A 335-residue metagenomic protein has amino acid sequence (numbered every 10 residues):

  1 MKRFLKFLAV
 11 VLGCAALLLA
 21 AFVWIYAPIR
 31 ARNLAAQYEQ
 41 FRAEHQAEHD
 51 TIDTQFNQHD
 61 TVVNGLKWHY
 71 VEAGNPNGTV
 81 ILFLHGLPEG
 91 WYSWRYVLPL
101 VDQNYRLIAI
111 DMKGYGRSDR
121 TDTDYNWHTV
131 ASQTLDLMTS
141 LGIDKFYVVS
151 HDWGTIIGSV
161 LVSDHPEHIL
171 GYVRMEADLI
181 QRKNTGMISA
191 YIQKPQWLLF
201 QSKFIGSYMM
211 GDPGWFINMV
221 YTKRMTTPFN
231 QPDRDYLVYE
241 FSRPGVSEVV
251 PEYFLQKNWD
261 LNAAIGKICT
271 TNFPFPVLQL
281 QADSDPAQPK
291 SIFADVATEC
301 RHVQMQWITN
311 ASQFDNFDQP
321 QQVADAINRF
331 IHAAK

Functional and structural regions predicted by a protein language model:
M1-L17: N-terminal Sec-pathway targeting helices
K2, A47-D50, Q103: Compositionally biased, low-complexity segments enriched in small residues
L18-A73, Y92, I108, Y115-V149 (+4 more regions): Flexible "cap/lid" subdomain of the alpha/beta-hydrolase fold that forms the substrate-access gate
A73-R117: Conserved HGGG/HGGXW glycine-rich cap/lid loop of the alpha/beta-hydrolase fold
R95, A131, Q321: Conserved active-site region of classical short-chain dehydrogenase/reductase
A311-P320, A324: Catalytic histidine-centered segment of alpha/beta-hydrolase-like enzymes
